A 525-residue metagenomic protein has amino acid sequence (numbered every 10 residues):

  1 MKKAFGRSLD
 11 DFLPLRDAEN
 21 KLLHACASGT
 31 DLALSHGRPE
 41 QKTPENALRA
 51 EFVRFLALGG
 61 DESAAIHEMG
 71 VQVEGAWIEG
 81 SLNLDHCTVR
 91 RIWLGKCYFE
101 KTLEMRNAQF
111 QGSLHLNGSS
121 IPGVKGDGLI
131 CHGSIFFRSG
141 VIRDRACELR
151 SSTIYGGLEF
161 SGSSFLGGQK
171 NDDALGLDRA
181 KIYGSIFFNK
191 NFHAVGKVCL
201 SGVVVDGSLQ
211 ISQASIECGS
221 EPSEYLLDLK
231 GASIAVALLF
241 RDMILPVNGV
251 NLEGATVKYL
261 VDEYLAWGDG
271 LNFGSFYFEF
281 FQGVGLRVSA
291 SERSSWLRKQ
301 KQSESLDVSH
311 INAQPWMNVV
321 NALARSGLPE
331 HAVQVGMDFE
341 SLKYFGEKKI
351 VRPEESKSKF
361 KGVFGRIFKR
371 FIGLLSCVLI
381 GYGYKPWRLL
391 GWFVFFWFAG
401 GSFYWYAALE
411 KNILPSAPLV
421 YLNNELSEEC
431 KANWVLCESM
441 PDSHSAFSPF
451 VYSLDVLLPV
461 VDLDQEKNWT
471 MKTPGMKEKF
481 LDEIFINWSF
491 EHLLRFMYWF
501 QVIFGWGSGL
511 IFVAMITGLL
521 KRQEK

Functional and structural regions predicted by a protein language model:
M1-I372: N-terminal leader/targeting and pre-domain segments
A313, F393, W397, H444 (+4 more regions): Conserved structured core elements
R325, S341, A408-L409, R522: Short, well-ordered loop/turn and helix-capping segments at boundaries between secondary-structure elements and domains
P329, F345-K349, G400, N412 (+4 more regions): Intrinsically disordered or highly flexible coil/loop and linker segments, enriched in small and charged/polar residues
A332, F403, I516: Hydrophobic, well-ordered secondary-structure elements that form the walls of internal hydrophobic environments
S358-K467: Core alpha-helical transmembrane segments of integral membrane proteins
Q465-K525: Pore domain of cation channels
